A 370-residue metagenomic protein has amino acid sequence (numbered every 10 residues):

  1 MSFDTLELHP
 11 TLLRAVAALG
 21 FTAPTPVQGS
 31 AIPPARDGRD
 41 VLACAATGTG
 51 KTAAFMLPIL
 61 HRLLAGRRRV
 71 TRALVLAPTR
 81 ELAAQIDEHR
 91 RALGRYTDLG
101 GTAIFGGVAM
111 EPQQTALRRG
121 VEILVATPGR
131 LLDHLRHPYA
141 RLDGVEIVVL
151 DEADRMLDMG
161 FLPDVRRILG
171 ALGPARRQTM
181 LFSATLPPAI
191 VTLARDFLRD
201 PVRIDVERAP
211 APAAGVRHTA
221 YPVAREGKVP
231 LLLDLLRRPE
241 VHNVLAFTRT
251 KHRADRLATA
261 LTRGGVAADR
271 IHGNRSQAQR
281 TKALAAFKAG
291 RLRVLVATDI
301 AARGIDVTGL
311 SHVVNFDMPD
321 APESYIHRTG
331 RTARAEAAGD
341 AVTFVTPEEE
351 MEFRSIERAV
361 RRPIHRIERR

Functional and structural regions predicted by a protein language model:
S2-R370: Conserved helicase RecA-like core
